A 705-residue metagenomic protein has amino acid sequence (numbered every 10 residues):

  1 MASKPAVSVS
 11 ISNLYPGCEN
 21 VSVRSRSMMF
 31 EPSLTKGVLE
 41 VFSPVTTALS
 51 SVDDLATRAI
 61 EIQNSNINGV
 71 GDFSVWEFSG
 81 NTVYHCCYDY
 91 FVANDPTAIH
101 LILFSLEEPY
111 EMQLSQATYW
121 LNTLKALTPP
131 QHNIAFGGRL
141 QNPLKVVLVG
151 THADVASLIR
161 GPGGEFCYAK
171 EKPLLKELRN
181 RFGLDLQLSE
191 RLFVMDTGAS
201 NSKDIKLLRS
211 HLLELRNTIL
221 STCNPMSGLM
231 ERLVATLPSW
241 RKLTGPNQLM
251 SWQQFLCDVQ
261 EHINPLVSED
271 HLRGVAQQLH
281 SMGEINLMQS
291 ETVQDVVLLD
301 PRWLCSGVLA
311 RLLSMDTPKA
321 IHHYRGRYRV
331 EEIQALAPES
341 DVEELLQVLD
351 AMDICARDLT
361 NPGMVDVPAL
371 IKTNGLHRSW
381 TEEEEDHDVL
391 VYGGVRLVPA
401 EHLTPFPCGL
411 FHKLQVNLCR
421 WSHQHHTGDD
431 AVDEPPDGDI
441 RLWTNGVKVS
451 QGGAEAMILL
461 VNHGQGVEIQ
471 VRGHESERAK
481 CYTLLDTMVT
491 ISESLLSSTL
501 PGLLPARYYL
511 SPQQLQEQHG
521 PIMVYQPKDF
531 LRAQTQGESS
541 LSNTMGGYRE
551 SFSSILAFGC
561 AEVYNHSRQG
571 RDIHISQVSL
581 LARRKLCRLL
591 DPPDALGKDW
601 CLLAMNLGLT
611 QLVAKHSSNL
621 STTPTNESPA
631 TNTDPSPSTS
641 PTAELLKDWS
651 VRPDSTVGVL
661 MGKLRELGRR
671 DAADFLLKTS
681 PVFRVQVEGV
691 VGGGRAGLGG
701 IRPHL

Functional and structural regions predicted by a protein language model:
M1-D72, S79-Y90, I99-D594, C601-L602 (+4 more regions): Extended, non-catalytic interaction/assembly segments in eukaryotic proteins
Q254, D258, K585, D599 (+3 more regions): A general alpha-helix detector
V267, A595-L596, R652-S655: Alpha-helical structural elements of signaling/regulatory helical domains
R583-D634: Charged, amphipathic alpha-helical linker/scaffold segments
N606, N619-H704: Alpha-helical bundle protein-protein interaction modules that mediate dimerization/oligomerization and scaffolding
